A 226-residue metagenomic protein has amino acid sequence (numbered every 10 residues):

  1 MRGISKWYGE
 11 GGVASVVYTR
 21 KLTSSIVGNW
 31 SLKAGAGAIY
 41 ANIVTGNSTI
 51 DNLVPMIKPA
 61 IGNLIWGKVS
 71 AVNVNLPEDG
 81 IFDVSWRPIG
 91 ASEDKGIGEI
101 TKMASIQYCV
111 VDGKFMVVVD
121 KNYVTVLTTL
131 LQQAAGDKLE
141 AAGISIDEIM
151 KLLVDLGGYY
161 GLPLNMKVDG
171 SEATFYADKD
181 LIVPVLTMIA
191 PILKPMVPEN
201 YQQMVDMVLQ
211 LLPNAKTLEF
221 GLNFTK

Functional and structural regions predicted by a protein language model:
G3-S5, G12, T23, Y40 (+1 more regions): A composition-driven surface/loop motif
G12-S31: N-terminal helix-cap/turn-to-beta initiation motif at the start of protein domains
K33-A41, K58-Q210, N214-K226: Contiguous, well-ordered beta-strand patches that form the walls/edges of small beta-barrel/beta-sandwich domains
